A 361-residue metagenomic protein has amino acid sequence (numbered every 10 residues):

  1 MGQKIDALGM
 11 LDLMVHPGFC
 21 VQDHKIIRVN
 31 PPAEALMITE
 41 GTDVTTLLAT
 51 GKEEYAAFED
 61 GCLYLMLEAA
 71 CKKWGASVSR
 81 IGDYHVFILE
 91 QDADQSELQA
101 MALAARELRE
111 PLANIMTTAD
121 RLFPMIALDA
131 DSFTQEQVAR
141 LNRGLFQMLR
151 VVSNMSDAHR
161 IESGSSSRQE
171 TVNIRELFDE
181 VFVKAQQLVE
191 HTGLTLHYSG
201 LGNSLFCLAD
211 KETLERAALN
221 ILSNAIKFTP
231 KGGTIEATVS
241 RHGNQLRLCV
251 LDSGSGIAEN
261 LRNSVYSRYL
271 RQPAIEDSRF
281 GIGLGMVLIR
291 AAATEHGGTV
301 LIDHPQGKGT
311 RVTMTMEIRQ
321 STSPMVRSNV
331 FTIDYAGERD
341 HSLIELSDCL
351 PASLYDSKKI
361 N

Functional and structural regions predicted by a protein language model:
G2-P32, A102-R106: Sensory modules in modular signal-transduction proteins
R143-V151: Short alpha-helical segment of the dimerization/phosphotransfer core of two-component systems
E162-L177, F206-L208: Short flexible loop/turn segments at helix-to-beta-strand junctions within the C-terminal catalytic HATPase_c
E170-T171, E190, T195-L205: Conserved catalytic submotifs in the C-terminal HATPase_c
A225-I226: Short helix-loop "hinge" at the ATP-lid/N-box region of the Bergerat-fold HATPase_c
I257-Y269: Short conserved segment of the HATPase_c
T294-P351: C-terminal end segment of the histidine kinase catalytic
